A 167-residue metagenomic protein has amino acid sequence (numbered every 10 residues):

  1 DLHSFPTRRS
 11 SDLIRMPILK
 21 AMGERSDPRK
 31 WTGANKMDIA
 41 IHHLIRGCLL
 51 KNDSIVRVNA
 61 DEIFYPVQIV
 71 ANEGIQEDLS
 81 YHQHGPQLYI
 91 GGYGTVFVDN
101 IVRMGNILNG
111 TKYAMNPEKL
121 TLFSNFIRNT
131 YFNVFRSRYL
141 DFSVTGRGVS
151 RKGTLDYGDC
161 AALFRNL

Functional and structural regions predicted by a protein language model:
L2-S10: Short, small-residue-biased leader/transition segments that mark boundaries at the very start of proteins
R9-K30, R57-H84, L122-Y139: Long, well-ordered core segments of solenoidal/helical folds
G23-M37, H82-T95, V144-Y157: Solvent-exposed loop and edge beta-strand segments that line ligand/cofactor-binding and catalytic clefts
G33, I39-H42, G47-V56: Solenoidal tandem-repeat scaffolds enriched in leucines and small polar residues
I39, F97-N100: Extended HEAT/HEAT-like alpha-solenoid repeat tracts in very large eukaryotic scaffold/adaptor proteins
I45-L49, Y65, R103, I107: Positions within ordered alpha-helical repeat solenoids
P66-V98, G105-N106, G110-L120, S124: Aromatic-lined carbohydrate-binding surfaces of glycoside hydrolases
R103-L167: Carbohydrate-active enzyme catalytic cores, enriched for enzymes that act on polyanionic acidic polysaccharides
